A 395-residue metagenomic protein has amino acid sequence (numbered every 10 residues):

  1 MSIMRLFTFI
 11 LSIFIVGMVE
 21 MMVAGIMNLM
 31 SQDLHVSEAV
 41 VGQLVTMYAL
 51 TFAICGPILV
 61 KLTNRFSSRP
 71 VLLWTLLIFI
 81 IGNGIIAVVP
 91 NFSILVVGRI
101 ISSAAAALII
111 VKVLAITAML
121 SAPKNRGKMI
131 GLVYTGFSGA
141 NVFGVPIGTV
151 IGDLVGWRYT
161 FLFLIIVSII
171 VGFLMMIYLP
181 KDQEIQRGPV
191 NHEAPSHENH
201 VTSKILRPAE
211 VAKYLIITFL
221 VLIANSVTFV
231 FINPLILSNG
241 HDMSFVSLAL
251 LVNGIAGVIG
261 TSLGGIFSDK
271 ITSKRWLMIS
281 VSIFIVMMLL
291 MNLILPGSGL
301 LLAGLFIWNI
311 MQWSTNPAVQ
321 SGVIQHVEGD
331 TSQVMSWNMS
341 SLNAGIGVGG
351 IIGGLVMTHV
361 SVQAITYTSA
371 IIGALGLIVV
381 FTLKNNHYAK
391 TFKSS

Functional and structural regions predicted by a protein language model:
H35, S67, V88-I94, T272 (+1 more regions): Helix-breaking motifs and short loop linkers at transmembrane-helix boundaries and internal kinks in secondary membrane
I54-F92: Conserved MFS/SLC helix-loop-helix module at the cytosolic interface between two early adjacent transmembrane helices
G56-S67, T261-T272, M357: Helix-to-loop junctions at the C-terminal end of transmembrane segments in multipass secondary transporters
G82, S93-I101, G299-I307: Paired small-residue
I94, P123, L132-L179, I236: Helix-loop-helix hairpin linking two adjacent transmembrane segments in secondary transporters
G98-G139: Cytoplasmic helix-loop-helix junction between adjacent transmembrane helices in 12-TM secondary transporters
P180-Y214: Juxtamembrane intracellular "pre-TM" segments in multi-pass secondary transporters
K274-V319: C-terminal transmembrane helical hairpin of 12-TM major facilitator-type secondary transporters
